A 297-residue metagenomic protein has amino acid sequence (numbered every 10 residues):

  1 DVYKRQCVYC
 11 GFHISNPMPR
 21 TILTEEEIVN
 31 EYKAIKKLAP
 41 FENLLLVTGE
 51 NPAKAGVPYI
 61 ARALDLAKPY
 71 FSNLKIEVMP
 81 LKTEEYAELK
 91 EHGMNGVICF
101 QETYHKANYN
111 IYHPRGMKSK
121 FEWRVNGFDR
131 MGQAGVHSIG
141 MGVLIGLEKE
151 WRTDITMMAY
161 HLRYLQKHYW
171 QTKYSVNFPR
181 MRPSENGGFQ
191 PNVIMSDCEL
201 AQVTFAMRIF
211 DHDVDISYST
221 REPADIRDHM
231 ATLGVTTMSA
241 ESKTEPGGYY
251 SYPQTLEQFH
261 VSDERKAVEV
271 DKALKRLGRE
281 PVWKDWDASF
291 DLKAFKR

Functional and structural regions predicted by a protein language model:
V2-Y3: Short, small-residue-biased leader/transition segments that mark boundaries at the very start of proteins
C7, C99, M131, L162 (+2 more regions): Conserved, mostly hydrophobic/aromatic
I14-E27, I35-M131, H137-G140, T172-N177: Core AdoMet radical
V29-Y32, I60-L64, Y86, V125-F128 (+4 more regions): Generic structural signal for well-ordered alpha-helices, preferentially at hydrophobic/aromatic core positions
L44, N51-K54, P114-R115, G127-D154 (+2 more regions): Conserved strand-turn element in the central/C-terminal portion of the radical SAM core barrel that lines
T48, Q101, V143, T220 (+1 more regions): Short secondary-structure boundary segments
K82-E91, H137, L147-R163, P223-L233: Catalytic cores of alpha/beta
K167-R297: Auxiliary Fe-S-binding modules of radical SAM enzymes
